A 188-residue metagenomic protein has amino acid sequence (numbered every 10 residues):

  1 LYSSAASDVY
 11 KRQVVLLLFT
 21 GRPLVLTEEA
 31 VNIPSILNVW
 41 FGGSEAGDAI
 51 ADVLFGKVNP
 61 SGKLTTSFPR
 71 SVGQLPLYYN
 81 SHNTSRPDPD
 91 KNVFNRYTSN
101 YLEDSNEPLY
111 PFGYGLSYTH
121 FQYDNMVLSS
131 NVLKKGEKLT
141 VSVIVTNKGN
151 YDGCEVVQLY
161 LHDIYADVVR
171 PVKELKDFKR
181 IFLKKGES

Functional and structural regions predicted by a protein language model:
L1-Y10: Single conserved hydrophobic/aromatic residue that forms the stacking wall/gate of nucleotide- or nucleobase-binding
K11-V14, I33: A short helix->loop->beta-strand "cap" motif at the edges of active sites that frequently abuts
F19-C154, Y160-H162: Secreted, periplasmic, or luminal enzymes acting at the cell surface/secretory milieu
D167-S188: Intrinsically disordered, low-complexity Pro/Gly/Ser/Thr-rich segments with frequent PxxP/GP/PP motifs and embedded
